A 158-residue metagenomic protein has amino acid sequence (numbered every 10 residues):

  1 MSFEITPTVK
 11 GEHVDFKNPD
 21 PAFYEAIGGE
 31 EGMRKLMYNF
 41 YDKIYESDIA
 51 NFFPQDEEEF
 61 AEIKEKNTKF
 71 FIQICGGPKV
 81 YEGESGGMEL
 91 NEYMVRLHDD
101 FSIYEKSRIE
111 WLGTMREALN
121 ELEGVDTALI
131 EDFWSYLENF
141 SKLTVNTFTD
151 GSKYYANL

Functional and structural regions predicted by a protein language model:
S2-P21, R34-N120, T127, F133-Y136: Heme-based O2/NO sensor domains and their adjacent alpha-helical segments, primarily globin folds but also including
F23, I103, E117, V145 (+1 more regions): FKBP-type peptidyl-prolyl cis-trans isomerases
A26: Flexible gly/pro/ser-rich segments immediately N-terminal to CXXCH heme-c attachment motifs in exported/periplasmic
D126-L158: Preference for long, well-ordered alpha-helical segments
